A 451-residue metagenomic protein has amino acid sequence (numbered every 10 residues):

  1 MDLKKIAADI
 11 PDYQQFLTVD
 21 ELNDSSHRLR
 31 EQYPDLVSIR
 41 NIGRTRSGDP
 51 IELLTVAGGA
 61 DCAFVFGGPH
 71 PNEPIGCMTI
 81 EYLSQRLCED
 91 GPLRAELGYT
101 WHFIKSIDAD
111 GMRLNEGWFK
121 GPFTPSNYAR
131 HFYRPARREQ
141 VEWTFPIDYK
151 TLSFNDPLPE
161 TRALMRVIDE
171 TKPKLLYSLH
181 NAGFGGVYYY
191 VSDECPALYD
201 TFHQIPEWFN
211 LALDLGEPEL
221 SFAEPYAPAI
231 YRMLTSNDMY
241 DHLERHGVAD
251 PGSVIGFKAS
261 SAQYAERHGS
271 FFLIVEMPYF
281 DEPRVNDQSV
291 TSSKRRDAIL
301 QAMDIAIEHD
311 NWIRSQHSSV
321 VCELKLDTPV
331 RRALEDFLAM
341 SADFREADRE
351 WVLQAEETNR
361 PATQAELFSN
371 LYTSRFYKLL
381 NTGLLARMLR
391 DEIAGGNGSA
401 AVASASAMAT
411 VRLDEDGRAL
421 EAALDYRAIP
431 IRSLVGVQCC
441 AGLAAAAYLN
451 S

Functional and structural regions predicted by a protein language model:
M1-F16, E160, P196-S451: C-terminal accessory segments enriched in acidic
M1-I51: Short glycine- and acidic-rich boundary segments immediately preceding or forming the N-terminal edge of structured
E52-A60: Short beta-strand-to-loop junctions in surface cap/lid or active-site-entrance loops
A60-C62, I75, L87-Y199, H203 (+5 more regions): Active-site/substrate-binding loop(s) of hydrolase catalytic cores
F64-P69: Short glycine-rich or small-residue beta-strand-to-loop segments that form or flank ligand, phosphate, metal/Fe-S
H70, D108, A182, E219 (+1 more regions): Catalytic metal-binding/acid-base residues of hydrolase active sites
H70-M78: Di-metal (Zn2+ and/or Mg2+/Mn2+) metal-binding site signature of metallo-dependent hydrolases with the MBL/beta-CASP
